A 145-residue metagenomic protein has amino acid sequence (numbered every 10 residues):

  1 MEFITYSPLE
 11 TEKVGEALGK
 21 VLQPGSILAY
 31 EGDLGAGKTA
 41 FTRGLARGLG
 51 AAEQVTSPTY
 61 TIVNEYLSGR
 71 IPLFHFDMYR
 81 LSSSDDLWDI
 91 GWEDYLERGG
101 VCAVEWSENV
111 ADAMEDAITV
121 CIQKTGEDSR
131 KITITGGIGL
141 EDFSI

Functional and structural regions predicted by a protein language model:
M1-E2, R47, D85-L87, E93-I145: Short phosphate-coordinating micro-motif centered on Lys-Gly-acidic
M1-V14: N-terminal pre-Walker A segment at the start of P-loop NTPase domains
G19-P24: Phosphate-binding P-loop
L28-Y30: Hydrophobic anchor at the beta1->P-loop junction of P-loop NTPases
L34: The conserved Walker
K38: Conserved lysine of the Walker
A51-Y66: Short beta-strand-centered segment that lines the nucleotide-binding/catalytic pocket of NTP-utilizing
